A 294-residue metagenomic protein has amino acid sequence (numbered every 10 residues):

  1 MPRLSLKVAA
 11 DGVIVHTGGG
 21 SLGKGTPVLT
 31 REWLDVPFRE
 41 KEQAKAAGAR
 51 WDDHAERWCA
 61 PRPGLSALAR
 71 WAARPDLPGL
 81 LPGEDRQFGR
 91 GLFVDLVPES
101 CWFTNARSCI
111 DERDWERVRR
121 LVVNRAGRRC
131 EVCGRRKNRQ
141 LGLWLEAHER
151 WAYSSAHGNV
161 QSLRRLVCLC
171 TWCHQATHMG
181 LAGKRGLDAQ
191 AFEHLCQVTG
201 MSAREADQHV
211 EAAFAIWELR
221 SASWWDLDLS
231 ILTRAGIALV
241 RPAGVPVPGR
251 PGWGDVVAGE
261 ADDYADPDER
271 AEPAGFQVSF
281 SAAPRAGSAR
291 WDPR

Functional and structural regions predicted by a protein language model:
M1-L80: Accessory DNA-engaging acidic/polar modules
P27-V28, N105-A106, Y153: Short, contiguous strand/loop micro-motifs
R50, R129, M201-S202: Short coil/loop linkers at secondary-structure junctions
H54, P63-R120, G134-L141, G186-R294: A boundary/linker detector
D111-E112, E116-R119, E131-C168, T177-D188: Histidine-centered nuclease catalytic patch
L121-A126: Sequence/structural segment immediately N-terminal to covalent heme-attachment motifs in c-type and related
